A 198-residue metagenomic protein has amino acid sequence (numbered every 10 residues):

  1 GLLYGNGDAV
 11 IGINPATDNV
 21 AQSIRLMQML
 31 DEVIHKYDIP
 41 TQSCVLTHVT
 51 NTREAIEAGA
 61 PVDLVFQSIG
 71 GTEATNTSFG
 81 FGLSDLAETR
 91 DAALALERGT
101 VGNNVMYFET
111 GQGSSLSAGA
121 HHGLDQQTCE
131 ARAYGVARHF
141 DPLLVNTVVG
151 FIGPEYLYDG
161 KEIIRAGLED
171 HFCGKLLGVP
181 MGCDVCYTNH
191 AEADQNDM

Functional and structural regions predicted by a protein language model:
L2-L3, D8-M198: Anaerobic metallocofactor- and corrinoid-dependent redox/one-carbon enzyme cores, especially those from methanogenesis
